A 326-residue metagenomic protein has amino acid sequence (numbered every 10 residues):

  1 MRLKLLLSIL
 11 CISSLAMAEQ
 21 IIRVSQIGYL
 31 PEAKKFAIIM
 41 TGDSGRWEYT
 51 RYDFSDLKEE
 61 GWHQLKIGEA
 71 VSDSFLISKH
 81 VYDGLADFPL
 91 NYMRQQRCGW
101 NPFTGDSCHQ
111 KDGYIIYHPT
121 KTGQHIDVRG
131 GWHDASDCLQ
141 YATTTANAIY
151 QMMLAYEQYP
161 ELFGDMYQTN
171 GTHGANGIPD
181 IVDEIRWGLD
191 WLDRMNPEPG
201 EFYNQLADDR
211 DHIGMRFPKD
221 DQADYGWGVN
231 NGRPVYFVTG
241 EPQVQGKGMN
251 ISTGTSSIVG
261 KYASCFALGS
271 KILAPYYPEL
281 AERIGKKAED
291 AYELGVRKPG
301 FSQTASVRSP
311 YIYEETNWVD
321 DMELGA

Functional and structural regions predicted by a protein language model:
L3-S13: Sec-dependent N-terminal signal peptides
A16-E19: Boundary at the C-terminal end of the N-terminal hydrophobic targeting segment
I22-H80: Ligand-binding face of N-terminal immunoglobulin V-set domains in extracellular IgSF glycoproteins
A37, I67, C138, I149-G171 (+3 more regions): Well-ordered alpha-helical scaffold segments within catalytic/enzyme domains
V71-T143, N147: An acidic-aromatic substrate-binding cleft motif
H80-F103, E184-P199, G285-Q303: Long, well-ordered core segments of solenoidal/helical folds
D127-A135, Y203-N317, E323-L324: Active-site lining segments of carbohydrate-active enzymes
N170-I181: Acidic, glycine-anchored loop motifs typical of Ca2+
